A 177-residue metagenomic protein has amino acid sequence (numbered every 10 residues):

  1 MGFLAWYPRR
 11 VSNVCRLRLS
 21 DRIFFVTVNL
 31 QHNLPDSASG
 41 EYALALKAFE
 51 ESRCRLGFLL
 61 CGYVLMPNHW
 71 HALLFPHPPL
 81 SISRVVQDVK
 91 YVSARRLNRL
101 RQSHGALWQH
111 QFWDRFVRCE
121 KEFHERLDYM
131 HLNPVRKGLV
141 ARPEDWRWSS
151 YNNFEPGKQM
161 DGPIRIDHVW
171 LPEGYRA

Functional and structural regions predicted by a protein language model:
M1-A177: Short catalytic/metal-binding and nucleic-acid-binding patches
